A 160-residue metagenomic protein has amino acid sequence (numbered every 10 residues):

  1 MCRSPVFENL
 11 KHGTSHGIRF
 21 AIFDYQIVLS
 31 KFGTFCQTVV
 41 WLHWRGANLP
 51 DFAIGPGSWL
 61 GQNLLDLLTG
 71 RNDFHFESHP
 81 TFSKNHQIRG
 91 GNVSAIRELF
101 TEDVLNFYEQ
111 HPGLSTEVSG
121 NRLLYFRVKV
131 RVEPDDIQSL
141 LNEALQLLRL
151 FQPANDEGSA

Functional and structural regions predicted by a protein language model:
M1-V39, H43-A160: Charged, low-complexity intrinsically disordered regions
